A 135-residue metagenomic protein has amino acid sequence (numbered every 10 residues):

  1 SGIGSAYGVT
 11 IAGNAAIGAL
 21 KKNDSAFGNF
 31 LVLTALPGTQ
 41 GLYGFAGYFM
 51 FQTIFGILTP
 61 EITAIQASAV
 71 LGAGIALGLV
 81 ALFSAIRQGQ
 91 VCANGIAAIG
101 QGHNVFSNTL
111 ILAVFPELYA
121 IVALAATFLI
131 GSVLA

Functional and structural regions predicted by a protein language model:
S1-A135: Hydrophobic, small-residue-rich transmembrane alpha-helices and their short perimembrane loops in multi-pass membrane
